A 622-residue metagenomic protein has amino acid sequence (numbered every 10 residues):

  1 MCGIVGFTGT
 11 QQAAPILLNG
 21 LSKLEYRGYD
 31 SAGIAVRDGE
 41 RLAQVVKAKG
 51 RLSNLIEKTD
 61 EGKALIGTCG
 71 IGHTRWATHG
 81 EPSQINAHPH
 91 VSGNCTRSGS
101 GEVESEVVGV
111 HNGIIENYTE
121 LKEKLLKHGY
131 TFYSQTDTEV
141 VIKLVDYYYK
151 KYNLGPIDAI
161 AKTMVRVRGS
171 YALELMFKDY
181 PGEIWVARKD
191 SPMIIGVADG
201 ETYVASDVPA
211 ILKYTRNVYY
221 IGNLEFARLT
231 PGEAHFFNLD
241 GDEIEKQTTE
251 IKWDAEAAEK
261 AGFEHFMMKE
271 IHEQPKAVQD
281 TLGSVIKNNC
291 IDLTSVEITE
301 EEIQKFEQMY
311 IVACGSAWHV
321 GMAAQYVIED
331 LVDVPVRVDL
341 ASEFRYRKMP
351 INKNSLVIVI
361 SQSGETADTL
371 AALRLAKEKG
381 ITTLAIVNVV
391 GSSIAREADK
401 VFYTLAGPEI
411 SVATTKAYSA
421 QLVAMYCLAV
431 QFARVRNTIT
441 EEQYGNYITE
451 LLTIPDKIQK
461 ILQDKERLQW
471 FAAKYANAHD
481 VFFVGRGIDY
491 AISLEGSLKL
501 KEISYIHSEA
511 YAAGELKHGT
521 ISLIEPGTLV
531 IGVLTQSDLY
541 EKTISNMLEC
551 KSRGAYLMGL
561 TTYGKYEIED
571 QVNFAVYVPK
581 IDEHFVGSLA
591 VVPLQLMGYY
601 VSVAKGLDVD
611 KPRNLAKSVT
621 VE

Functional and structural regions predicted by a protein language model:
M1-K260, E264-H265, K276-E307, Y346 (+4 more regions): Conserved short alpha-helical segments that host acidic/polar catalytic motifs at enzyme active sites
F7-T10, H111, T131, Q135 (+20 more regions): Hydrophobic alpha-helical scaffolding
C69, V107, Q308-Y310, L356 (+3 more regions): Structural motif
G72-G93, K287-E301, A324-I360, H507-L523: Glycine-rich oxoanion-binding loops at beta->alpha junctions
P89-V91, M176, W185-V186, V218-Y219 (+13 more regions): Replace "in large, NTP-powered and nucleic-acid-processing enzymes" with "in large, NTP-powered factors and other
G241, Y556, E569-Q571, I581-E622: Generic C-terminus detector
Q274-V278, L282-Y310, K400-L529, S602-E622: Active-site phosphate/pyrophosphate-binding segments
Q304-N446, E450-T453, V533-Y577, M597 (+1 more regions): Glycine-rich phosphate-binding loops that contact phosphosugars or nucleotide phosphates
